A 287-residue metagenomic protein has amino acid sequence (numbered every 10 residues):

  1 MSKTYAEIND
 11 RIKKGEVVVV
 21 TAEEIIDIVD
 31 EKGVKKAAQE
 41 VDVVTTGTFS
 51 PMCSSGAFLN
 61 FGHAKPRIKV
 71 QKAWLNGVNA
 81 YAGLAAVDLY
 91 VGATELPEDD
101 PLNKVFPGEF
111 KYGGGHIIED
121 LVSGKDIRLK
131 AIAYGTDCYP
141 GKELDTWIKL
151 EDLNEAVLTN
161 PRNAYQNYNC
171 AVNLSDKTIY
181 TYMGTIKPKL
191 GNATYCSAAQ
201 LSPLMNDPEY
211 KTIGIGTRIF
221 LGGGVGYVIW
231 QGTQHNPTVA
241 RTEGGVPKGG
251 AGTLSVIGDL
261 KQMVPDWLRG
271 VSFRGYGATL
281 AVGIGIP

Functional and structural regions predicted by a protein language model:
S2-P287: Anaerobic metallocofactor- and corrinoid-dependent redox/one-carbon enzyme cores, especially those from methanogenesis
